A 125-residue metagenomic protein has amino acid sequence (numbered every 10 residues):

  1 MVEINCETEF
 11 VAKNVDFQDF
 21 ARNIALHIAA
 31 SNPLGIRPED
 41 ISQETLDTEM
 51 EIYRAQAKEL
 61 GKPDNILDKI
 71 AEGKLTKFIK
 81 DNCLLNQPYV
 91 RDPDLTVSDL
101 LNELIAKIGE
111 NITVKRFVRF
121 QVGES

Functional and structural regions predicted by a protein language model:
M1-S125: N-terminal assembly/interaction segments in proteins that build large macromolecular machines
